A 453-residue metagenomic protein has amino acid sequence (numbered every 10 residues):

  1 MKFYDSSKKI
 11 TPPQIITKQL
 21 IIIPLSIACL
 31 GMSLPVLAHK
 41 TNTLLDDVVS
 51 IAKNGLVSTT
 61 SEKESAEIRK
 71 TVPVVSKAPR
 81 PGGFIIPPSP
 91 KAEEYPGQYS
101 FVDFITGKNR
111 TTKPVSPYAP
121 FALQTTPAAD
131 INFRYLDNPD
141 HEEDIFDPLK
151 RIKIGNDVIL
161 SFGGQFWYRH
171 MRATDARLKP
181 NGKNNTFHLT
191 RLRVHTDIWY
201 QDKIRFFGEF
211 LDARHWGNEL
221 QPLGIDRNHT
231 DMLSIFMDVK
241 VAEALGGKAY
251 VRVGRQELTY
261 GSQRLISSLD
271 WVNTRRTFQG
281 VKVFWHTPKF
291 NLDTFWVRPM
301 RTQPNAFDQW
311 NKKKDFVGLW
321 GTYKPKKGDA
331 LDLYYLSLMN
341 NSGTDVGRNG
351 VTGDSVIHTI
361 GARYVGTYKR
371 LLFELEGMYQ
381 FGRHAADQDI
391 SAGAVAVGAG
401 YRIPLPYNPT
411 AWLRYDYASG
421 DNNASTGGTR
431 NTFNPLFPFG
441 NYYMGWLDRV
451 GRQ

Functional and structural regions predicted by a protein language model:
M1-K18: N-terminal secretory signal peptides that target proteins for export/translocation
K2-Y4, L34-N184, G224, Y407 (+2 more regions): N-terminal periplasmic/intermembrane-space "pro-region" immediately following the signal or transit peptide
I22-M32: Bacterial N-terminal signal peptides
N156, N184-H188, D226-D231, N273-R275 (+5 more regions): Short sequence motifs at beta-strands and strand-loop junctions characteristic of Gram-negative outer-membrane
M171-A176, A213-L220, E257-L265, F295-T302 (+3 more regions): Flexible, solvent-exposed coil segments and beta strand-coil junctions, predominantly the extracellular/periplasmic
R172-T190, Y200-A249, R264-S267, T344-V346 (+3 more regions): Surface-exposed loop and membrane-interface regions of Gram-negative outer-membrane beta-barrel proteins
V241, L245-V251, R264-L265, L269-T426: Signature for the C-terminal beta-barrel architecture of outer-membrane proteins
T410, Y415-Q453: C-terminal structural cap/anchor segments
